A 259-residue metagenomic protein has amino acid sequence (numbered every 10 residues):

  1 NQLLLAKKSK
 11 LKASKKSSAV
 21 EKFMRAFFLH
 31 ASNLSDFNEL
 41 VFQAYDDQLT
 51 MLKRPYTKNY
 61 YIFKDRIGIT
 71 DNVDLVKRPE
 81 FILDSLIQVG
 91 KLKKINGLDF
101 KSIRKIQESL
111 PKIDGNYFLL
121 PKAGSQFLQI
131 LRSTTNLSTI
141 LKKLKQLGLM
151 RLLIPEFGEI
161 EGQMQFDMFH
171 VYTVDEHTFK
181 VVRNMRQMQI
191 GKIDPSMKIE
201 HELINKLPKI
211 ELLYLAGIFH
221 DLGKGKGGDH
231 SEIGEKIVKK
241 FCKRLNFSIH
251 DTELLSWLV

Functional and structural regions predicted by a protein language model:
N1-H170, K239: Non-catalytic interface/linker regions that flank or bridge core catalytic/transmembrane domains
N1-K16, D36, T173-V174, E200-V259: Divalent metal-dependent catalytic cores for phosphoryl transfer on phosphate-bearing substrates
P55-I67, Q146-G162, F166, Y172-G217: Active-site-adjacent "gating/activation" loops or surface patches in catalytic cores
D84, V181, I233-I237: Short amphipathic alpha-helical face segments that pack within enzyme cores and frequently flank/anchor catalytic
G90-K93, Q189-I193, D221-K226: Structural motif corresponding to the C-terminal cap of alpha-helices
K101-S102, K142-K143, P155-E159, D194-E200 (+2 more regions): Composition- and surface-driven signal marking solvent-exposed, interaction-prone regions in large proteins
I113-G124, L128-L131, R186, K192 (+3 more regions): Conserved catalytic alpha/beta cores of large enzymes that bind or transform nucleotide phosphates and polynucleotides
